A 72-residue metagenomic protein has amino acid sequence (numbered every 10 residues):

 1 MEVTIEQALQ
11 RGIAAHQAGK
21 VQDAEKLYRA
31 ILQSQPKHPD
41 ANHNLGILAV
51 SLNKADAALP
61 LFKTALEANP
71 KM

Functional and structural regions predicted by a protein language model:
E2-E6, Q17-A30, V50-T64: Structural signature of tandem alpha-helical TPR/SEL1-like repeats, specifically the intra-repeat loop/turn
P60, N69-M72: A generic tandem-repeat structural signature
